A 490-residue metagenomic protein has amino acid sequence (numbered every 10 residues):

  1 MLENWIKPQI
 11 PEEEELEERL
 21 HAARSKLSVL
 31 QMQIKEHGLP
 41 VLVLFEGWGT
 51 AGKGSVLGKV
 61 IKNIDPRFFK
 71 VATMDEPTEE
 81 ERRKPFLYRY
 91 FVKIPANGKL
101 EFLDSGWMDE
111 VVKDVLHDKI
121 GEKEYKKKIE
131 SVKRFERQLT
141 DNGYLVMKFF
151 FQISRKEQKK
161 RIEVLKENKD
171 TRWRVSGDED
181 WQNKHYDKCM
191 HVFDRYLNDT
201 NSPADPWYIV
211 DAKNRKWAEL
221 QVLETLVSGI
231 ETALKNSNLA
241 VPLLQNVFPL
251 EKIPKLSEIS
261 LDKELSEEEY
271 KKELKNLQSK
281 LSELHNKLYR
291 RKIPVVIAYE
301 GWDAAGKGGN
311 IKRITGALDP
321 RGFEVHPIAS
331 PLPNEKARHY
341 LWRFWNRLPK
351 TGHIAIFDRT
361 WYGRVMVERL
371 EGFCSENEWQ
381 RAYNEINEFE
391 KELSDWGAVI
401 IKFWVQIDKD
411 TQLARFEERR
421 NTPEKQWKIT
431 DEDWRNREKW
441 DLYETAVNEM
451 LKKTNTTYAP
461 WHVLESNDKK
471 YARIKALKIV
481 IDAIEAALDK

Functional and structural regions predicted by a protein language model:
M1-K490: Glycine-rich phosphate-binding loop of ATP-dependent small-molecule kinases
